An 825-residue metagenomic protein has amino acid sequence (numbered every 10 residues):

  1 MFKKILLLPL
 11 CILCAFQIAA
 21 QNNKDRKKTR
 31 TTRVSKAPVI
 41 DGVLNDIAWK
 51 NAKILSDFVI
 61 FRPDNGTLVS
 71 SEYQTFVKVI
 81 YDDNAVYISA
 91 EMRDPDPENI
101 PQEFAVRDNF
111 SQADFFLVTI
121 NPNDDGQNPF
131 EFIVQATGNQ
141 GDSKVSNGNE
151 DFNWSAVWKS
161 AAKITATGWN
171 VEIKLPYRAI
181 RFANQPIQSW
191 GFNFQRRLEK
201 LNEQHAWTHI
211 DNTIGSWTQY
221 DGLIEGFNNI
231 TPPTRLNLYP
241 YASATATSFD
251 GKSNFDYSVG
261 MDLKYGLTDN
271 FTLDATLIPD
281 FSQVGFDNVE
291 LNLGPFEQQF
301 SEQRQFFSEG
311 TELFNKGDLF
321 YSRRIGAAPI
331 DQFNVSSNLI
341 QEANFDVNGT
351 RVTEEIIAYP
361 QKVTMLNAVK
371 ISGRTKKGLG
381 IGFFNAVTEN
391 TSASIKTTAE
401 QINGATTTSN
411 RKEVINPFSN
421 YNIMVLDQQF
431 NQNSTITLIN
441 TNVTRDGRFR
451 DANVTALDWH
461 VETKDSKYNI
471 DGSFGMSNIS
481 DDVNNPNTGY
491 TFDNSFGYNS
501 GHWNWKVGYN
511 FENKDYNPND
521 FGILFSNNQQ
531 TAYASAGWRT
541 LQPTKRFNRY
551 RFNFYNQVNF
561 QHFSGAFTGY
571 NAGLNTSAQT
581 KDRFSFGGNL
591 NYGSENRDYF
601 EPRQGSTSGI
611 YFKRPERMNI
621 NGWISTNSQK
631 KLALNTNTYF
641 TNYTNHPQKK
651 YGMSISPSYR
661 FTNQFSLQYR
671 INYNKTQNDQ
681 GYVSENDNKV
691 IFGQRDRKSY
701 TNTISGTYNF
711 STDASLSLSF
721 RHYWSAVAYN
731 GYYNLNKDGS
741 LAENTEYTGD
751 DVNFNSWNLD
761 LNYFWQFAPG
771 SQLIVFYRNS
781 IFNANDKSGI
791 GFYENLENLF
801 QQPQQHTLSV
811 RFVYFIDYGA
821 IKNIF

Functional and structural regions predicted by a protein language model:
M1-R26: Bacterial Sec-dependent N-terminal signal peptides
Q21-Q429, T437-L438, Q802: Structural preference for beta-rich elements and adjacent junctions enriched in aromatics
R93-D94, N123-D125, R197-E199, T245-T247 (+14 more regions): Short, glycine-/Ser/Thr-/acidic-enriched flexible segments
P97-F104, D142-K144, F182-N184, V284-D287 (+8 more regions): A short, polar/proline- and glycine-enriched secondary-structure boundary/capping micro-motif
H209-T231, T391-D465, F584-Q629, G652 (+1 more regions): Outer-membrane beta-barrel transmembrane domain signature of Gram-negative proteins, especially the mid-to-C-terminal
T231-D274, I381, N420-I479, R549-N556 (+5 more regions): Surface-exposed extracellular loop regions of Gram-negative outer-membrane beta-barrel proteins
D250-G251, G294, Y359, N410-P417 (+5 more regions): Alpha-helix capping and helix-loop boundary segments enriched in small/acidic/polar residues
T364-L366, S372, A452, D465-N469 (+1 more regions): Exposed, low-structure sequence patches enriched in small/polar residues
